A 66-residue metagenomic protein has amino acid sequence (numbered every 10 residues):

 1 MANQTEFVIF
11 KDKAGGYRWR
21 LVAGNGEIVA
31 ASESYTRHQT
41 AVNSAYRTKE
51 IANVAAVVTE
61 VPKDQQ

Functional and structural regions predicted by a protein language model:
M1-R18, A30-A31, V42, R47-I51 (+2 more regions): Short N-terminal "domain-start" leader segments that mark the transition from disordered tails or signal peptides into
A23: Short, acidic, Ser/Thr-enriched surface-loop or helix-capping motifs
G26-T40: A short, exposed loop/beta-hairpin motif centered on an aromatic-Gly-Thr core
